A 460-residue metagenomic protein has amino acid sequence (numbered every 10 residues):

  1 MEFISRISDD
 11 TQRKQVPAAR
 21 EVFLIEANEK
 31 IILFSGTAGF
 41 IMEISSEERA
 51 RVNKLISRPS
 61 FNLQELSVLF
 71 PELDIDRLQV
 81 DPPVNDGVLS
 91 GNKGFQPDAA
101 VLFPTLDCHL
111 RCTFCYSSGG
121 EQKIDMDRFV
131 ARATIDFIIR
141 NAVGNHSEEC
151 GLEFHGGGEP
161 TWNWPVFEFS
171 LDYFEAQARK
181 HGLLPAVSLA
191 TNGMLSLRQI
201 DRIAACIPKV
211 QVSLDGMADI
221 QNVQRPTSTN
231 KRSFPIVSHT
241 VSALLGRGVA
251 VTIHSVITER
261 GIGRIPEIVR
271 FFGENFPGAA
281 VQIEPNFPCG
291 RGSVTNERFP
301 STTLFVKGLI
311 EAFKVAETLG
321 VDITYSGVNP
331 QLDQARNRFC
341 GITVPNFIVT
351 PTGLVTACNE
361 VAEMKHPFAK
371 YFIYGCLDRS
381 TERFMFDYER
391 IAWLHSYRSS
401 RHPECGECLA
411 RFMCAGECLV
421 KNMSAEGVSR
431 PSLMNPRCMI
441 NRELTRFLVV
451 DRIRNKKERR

Functional and structural regions predicted by a protein language model:
M1-I4, V223-S238, S242-T356, E360-C376: Radical SAM enzyme [4Fe-4S]-AdoMet core and its adjacent flexible, acidic and glycine-rich loops/tails across
D10-E43, N62-V101, N145: N-terminal [4Fe-4S]-dependent radical SAM core
P17-R49, T324-M439: Accessory C-terminal segments flanking Radical SAM cores
G94-V130: Canonical Radical SAM [4Fe-4S] cluster-binding loop centered on the CxxxCxxC motif and its immediate flanking residues
C108, C112, V212, G353: Conserved, mostly hydrophobic/aromatic
T113, S117-G120, M413, L419 (+2 more regions): Short functional micro-motifs and their immediate structural scaffolds
I135-G157, S432-R460: Short Fe-S-cluster ligation motifs
I135-H155, N163-N286: Radical SAM/AdoMet-radical enzyme domain recognition
